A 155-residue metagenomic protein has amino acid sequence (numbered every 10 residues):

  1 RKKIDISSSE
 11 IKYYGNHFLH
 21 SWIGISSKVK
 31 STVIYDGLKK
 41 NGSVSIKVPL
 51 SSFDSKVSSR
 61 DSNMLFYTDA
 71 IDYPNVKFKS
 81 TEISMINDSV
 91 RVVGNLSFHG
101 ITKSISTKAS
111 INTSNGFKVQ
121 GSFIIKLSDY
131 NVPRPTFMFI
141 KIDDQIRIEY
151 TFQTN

Functional and structural regions predicted by a protein language model:
R1-N155: Low-complexity, acidic/polar, glycine-enriched regions of mature
